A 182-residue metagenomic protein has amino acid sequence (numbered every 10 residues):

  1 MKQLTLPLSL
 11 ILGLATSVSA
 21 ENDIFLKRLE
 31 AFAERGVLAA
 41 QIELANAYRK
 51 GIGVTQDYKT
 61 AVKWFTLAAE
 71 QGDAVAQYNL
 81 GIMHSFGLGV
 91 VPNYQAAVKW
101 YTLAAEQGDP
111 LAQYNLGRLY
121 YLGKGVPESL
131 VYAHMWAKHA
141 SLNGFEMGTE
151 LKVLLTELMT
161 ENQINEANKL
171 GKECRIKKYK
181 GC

Functional and structural regions predicted by a protein language model:
A15-S17: N-terminal signal peptide c-region/cleavage motif recognized by signal peptidases
A20-I52: N-terminal segments that cap or nucleate solenoid repeat domains
E34-V37, K50-I52, D57, E70-D73 (+7 more regions): Short helix-capping/linker turns of helical repeat alpha-solenoids
I42, K63, Y78, Y114 (+2 more regions): TPR/TPR-like alpha-solenoid signature
E43-K50, N79-F86, V90, N115-L122 (+1 more regions): Hydrophobic face of amphipathic alpha-helices that form TPR/SEL1-like repeat modules and related alpha-solenoid
M147-C182: Terminal, low-structured helical/coil segments at or just beyond the last alpha-helical repeat
